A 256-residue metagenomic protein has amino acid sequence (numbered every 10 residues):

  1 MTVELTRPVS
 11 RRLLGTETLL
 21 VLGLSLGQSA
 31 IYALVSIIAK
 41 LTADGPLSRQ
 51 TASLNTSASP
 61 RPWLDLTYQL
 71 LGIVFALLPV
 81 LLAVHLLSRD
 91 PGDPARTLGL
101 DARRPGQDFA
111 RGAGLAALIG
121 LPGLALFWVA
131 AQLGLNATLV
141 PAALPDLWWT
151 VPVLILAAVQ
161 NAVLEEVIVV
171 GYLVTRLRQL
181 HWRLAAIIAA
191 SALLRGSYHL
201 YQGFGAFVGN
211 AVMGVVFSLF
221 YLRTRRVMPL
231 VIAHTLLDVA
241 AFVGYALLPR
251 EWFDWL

Functional and structural regions predicted by a protein language model:
M1, L13-L14, V21-L24, R61 (+7 more regions): Residue-level recognition of hydrophobic positions within alpha-helical transmembrane segments
M1-T97, F242-L256: N-terminal, membrane-interfacial amphipathic/helix-forming hydrophobic leader that caps and precedes the first
T6-R11, L54-A58, G99-R104, V140-W149 (+2 more regions): Helix-boundary and loop/linker segments of multi-pass membrane transporters
V9, L13-E17, V21, R61 (+6 more regions): Residue-level signature of transmembrane alpha-helical entry/exit and packing/kink sites in multi-pass membrane
Q28-A30, G120-L124, W128-L256: Transmembrane helix-loop-helix hairpins at the membrane interface of multi-pass integral membrane proteins
T97-L121: Interfacial segments of alpha-helical transmembrane regions
